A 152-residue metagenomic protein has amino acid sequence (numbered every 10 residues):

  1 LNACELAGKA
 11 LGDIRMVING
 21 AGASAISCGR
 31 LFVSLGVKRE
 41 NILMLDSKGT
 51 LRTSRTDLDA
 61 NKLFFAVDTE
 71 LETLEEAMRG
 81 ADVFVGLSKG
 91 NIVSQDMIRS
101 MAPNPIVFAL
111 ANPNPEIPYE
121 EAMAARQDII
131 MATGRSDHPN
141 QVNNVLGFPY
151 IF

Functional and structural regions predicted by a protein language model:
L1-V85: Glycine-rich phosphate/diphosphate-binding loop of Rossmann-like nucleotide-binding domains
N2, N19, N41, N61 (+4 more regions): Detector for Asparagine
A3-D13, A111-N112, E116-F152: Adenosine-phosphate binding glycine-rich loop
I14, E40, P105, D128-I129: A structural micro-motif
N19, L45-S47, G86-S88, M101 (+3 more regions): Generic beta-strand/beta-sheet core signal
A23, S27, E76-R79, I92 (+3 more regions): Generic recognition of stable, solvent-exposed alpha-helical segments in well-folded globular domains
F32-V33, D57-D59, I98-S100, E121-A125 (+1 more regions): Short, glycine/charged-enriched secondary-structure capping and boundary segments
L71, E75-D128, P139-N140: Long hydrophobic segments that form regular secondary structure
